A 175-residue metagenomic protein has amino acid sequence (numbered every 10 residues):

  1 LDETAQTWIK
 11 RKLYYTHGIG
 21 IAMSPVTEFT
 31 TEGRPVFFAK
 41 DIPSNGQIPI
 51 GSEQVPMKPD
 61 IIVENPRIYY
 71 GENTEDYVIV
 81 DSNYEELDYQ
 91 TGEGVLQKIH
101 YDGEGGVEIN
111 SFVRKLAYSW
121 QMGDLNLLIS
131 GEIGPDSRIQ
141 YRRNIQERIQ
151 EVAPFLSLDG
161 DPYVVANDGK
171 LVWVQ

Functional and structural regions predicted by a protein language model:
L1-Q175: Soluble extracytoplasmic regions of secretory-pathway and membrane proteins
